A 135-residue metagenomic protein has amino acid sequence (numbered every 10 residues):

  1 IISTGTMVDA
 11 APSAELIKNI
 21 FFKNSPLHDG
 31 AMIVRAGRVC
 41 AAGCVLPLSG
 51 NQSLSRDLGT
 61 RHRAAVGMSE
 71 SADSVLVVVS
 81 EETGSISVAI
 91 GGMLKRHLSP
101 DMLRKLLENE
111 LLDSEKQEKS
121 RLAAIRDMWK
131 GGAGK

Functional and structural regions predicted by a protein language model:
I1-K135: Divalent-cation
